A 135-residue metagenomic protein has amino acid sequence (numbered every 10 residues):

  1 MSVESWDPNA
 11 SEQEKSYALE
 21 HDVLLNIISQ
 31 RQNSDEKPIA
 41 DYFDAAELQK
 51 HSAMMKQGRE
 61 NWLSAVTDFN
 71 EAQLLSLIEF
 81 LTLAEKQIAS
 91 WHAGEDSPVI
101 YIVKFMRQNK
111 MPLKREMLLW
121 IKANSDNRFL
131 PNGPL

Functional and structural regions predicted by a protein language model:
S2-L135: Extended, charge-rich alpha-helical interface modules
